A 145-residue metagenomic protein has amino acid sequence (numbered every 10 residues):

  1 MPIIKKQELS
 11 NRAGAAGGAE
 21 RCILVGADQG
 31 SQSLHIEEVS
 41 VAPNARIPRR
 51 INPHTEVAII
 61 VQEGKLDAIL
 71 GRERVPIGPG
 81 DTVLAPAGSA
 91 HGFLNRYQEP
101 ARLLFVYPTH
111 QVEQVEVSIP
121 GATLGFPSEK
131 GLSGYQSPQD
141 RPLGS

Functional and structural regions predicted by a protein language model:
M1-S33, P48, Q114, S118-S145: A short, N-terminal "cap"/entry segment at the start of jelly-roll beta-barrel domains of the cupin/DSBH fold
E37-N52: Conserved short histidine dyad/triad with adjacent acidic residue
E38-V39, A58, L84, E99-Q114: A short hydrophobic beta-strand segment most commonly corresponding to one strand of the jelly-roll/cupin
P48-R49, A68-I69, A85, H91-Q98: Short beta-strand His + acidic residue motifs that chelate non-heme Fe in jelly-roll/DSBH and cupin folds
H54-L66: Glycine- and acidic-residue-biased ligand/ion/polar-headgroup-sensing regions
R72-A87: Short acidic-glycine-tyrosine-enriched beta hairpin
